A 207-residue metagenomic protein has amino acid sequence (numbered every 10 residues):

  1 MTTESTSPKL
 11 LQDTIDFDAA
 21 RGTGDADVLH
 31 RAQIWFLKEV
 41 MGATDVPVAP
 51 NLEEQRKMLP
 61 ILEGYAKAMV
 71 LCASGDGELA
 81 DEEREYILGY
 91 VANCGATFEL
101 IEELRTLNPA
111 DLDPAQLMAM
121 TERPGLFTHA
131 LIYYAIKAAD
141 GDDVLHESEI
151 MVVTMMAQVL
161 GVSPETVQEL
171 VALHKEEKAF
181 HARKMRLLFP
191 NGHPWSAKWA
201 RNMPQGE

Functional and structural regions predicted by a protein language model:
M1-C72, A80-E207: Small-residue-enriched hydrophobic alpha-helices in membranes
